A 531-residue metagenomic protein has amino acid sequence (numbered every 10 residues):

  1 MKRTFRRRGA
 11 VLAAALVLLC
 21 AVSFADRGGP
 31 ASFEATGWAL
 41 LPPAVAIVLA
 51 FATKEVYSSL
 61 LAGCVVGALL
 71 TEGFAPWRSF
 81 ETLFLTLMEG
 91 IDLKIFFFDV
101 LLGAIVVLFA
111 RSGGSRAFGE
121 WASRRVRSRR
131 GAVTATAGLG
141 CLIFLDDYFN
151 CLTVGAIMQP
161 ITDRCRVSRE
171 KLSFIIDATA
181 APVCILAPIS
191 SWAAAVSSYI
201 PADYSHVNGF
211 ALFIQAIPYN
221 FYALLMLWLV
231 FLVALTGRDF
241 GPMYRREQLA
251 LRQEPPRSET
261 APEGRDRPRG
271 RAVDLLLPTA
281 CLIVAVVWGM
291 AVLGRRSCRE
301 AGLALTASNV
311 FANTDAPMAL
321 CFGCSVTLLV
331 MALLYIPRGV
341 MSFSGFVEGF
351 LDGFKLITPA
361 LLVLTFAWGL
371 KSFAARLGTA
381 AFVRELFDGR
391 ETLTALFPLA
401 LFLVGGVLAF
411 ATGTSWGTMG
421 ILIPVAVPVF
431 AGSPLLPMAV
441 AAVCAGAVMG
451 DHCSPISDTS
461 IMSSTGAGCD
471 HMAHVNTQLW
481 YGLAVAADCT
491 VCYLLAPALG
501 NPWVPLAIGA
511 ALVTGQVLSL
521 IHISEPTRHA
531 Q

Functional and structural regions predicted by a protein language model:
K2, I161-E254, R265-V273, S460-V517: Membrane-core helix-loop-helix motifs of multi-pass transport proteins
A14, G37-E72, I95-A104, A223-W228 (+6 more regions): Hydrophobic mid-bilayer segments of alpha-helices in multi-pass membrane transport proteins, especially secondary
P30-A35, F84-K94, F213-N220, T306-G323 (+2 more regions): Interfacial loop-to-helix junctions that mark the boundaries of transmembrane helices in multi-pass membrane
F74-S173, V340-G432: Membrane-embedded alpha-helical segments and adjacent helix-loop junctions characteristic of multi-pass solute
S123-F210, A411-M449, T459-A473, G515-L520: Hydrophobic transmembrane alpha-helices that form the pore/transport pathway of multi-pass ion and small-solute
A272-L401: Transmembrane helical segments that form the transport core of multi-pass membrane transport proteins
T358-L362, F366-L370, A374-L377, T394-M419 (+1 more regions): C-terminal transmembrane helix pair
I521-Q531: Single conserved hydrophobic/aromatic residue that forms the stacking wall/gate of nucleotide- or nucleobase-binding
